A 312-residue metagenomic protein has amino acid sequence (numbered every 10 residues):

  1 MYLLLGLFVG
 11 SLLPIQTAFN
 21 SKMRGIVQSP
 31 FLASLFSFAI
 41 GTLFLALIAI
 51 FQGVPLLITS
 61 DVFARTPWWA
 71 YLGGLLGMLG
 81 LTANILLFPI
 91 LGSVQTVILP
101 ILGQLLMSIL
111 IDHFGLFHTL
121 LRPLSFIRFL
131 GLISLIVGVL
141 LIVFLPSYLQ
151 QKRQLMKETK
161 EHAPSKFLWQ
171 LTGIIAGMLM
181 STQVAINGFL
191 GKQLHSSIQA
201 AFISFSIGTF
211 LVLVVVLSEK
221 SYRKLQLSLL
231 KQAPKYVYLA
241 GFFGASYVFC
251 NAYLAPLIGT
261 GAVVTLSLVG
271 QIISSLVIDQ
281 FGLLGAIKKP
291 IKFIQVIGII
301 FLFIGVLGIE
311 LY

Functional and structural regions predicted by a protein language model:
M1-F8, I15, K22-I26, F31-L35 (+9 more regions): Membrane-interface interhelical linkers
L7, S11-I15, L43, L75 (+11 more regions): Hydrophobic/aromatic residues within the transmembrane alpha-helices of Major Facilitator Superfamily
F8-I15, F19, W68-I90, L179 (+3 more regions): Hydrophobic alpha-helical transmembrane segments of multi-pass membrane transport proteins, especially secondary
G25-S29, A83-L99, K192-S196, C250-L266: Structural motif at transmembrane-helix junctions in multi-pass transporters
S34-F44, I101-I109, S134, H162-P164 (+3 more regions): Small-residue-rich segments of transmembrane alpha-helices in multi-pass membrane proteins, especially helix faces
L45-G53, S108-L121, G177-I186, F243-A255 (+1 more regions): Hydrophobic alpha-helical transmembrane segments in multi-pass integral membrane proteins
P100, L106-F126, I273-F293: C-terminal transmembrane-helix exit sites in multi-pass transporters
L124-P146, I291-E310: Hydrophobic transmembrane alpha-helices of multi-pass small-molecule transport proteins
